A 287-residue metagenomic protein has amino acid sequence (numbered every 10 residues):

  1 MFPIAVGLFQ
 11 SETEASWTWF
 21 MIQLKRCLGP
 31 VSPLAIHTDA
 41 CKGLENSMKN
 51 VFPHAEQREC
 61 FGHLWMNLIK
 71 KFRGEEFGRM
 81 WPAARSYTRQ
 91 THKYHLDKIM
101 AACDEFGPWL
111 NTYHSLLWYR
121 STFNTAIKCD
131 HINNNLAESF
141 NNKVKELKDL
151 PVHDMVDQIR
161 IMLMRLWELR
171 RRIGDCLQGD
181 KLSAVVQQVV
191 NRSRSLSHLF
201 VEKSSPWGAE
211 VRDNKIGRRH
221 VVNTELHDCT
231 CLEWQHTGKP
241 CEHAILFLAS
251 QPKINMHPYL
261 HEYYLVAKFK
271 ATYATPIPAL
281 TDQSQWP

Functional and structural regions predicted by a protein language model:
V6-G29: Active-site beta-loop-alpha junctions of metal-dependent nucleic acid enzymes, especially the RNase H-like/DDE
S11, A40, L64, S139: Residues immediately flanking
W17, G43-N46, G238: Short, well-ordered alpha-helical microsegments
L28-L34, V51-F52: Cysteine protease-like catalytic core of ubiquitin/ubiquitin-like
P33-G43, H63: Acidic/histidine-rich, metal-coordinating catalytic segments
K49, P53-R58, M66-P287: Hydrophobic, aromatic-enriched, well-ordered structural segments
